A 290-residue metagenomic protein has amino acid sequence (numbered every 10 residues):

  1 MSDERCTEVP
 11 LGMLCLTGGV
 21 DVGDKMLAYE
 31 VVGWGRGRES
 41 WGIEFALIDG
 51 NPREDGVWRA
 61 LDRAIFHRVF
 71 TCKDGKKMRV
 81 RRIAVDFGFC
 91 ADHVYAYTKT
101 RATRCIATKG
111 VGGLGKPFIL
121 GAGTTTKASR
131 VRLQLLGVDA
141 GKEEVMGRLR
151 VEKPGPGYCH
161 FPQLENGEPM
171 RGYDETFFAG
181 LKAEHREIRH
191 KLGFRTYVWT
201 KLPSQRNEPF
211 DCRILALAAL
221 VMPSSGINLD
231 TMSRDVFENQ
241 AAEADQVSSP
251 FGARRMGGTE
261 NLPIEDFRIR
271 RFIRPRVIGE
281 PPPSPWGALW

Functional and structural regions predicted by a protein language model:
S2, E8-V9, G18, Y29 (+6 more regions): Mg2+-dependent endonuclease catalytic cores in nucleic-acid-processing enzymes, primarily RNase H-like
C15: Conserved catalytic motifs of the protein kinase core domain
D24: Short, glycine/acidic-enriched loop or turn micro-motifs at the edges of active sites
N207-R213: Active-site nucleophilic cysteine motif
D230-M232: Short, Lys/Arg-enriched, Gly/Pro-containing loop segments at transmembrane-helix junctions of multi-pass membrane
E280-P282: N-terminal low-complexity segments that are often proline-rich with Ser/Thr-Pro
